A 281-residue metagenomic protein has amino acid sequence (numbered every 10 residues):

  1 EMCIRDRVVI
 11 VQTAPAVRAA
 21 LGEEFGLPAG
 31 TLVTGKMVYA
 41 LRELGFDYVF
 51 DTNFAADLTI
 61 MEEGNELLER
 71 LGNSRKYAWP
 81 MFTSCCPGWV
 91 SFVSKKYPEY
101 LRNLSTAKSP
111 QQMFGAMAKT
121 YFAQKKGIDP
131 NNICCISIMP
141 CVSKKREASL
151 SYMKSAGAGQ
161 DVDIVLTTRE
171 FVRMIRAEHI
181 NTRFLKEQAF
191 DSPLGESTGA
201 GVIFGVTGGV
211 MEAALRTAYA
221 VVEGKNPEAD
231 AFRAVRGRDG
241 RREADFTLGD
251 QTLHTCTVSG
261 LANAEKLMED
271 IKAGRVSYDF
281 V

Functional and structural regions predicted by a protein language model:
E1, R5-V281: Iron-sulfur-associated redox domains of electron-transfer enzymes in respiratory and anaerobic energy metabolism
